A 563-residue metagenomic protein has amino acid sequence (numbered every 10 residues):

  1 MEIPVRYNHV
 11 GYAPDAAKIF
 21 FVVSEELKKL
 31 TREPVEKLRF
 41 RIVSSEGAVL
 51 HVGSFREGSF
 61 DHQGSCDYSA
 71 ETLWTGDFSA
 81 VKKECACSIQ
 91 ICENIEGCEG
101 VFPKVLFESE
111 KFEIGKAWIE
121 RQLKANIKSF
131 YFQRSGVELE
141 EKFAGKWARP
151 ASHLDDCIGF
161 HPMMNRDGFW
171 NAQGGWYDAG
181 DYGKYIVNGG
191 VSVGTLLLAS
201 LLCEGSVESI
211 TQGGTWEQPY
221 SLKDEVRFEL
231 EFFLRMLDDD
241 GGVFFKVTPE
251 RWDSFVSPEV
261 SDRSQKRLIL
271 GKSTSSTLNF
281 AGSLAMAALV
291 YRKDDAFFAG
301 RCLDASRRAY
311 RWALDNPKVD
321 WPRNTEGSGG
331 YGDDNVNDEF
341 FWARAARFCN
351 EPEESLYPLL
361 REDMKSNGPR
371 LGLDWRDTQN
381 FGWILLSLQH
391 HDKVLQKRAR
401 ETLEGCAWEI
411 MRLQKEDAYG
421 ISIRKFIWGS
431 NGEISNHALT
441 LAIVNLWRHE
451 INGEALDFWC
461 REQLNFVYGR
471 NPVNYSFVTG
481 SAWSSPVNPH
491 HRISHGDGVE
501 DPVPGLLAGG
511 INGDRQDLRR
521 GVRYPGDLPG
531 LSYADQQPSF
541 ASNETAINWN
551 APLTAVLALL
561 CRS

Functional and structural regions predicted by a protein language model:
V5-E99, P103, E110, K128-G190 (+7 more regions): Aromatic (Trp/Tyr) and acidic
F112-A117: Short beta-strand edge segments in extracellular beta-sheet folds
Q122-I127: Extracellular C-terminal loop/segment signatures of secreted glycoproteins
L198-F228, K266, M286-L303: Short coil/linker segments at helix-helix boundaries
Y220-G242: Carboxylate/His-rich catalytic cores and anion/metal-binding grooves
L234, R311-L314, R361, K365 (+1 more regions): HEAT/HEAT-like alpha-solenoid repeats
R307-R311, P317-K318: Hydrophobic, small-residue-rich alpha-helical packing segments that form membrane-like cores
L371-W375: Zinc-dependent metallopeptidase catalytic helix centered on the HExxH motif and its immediate flanking segment
